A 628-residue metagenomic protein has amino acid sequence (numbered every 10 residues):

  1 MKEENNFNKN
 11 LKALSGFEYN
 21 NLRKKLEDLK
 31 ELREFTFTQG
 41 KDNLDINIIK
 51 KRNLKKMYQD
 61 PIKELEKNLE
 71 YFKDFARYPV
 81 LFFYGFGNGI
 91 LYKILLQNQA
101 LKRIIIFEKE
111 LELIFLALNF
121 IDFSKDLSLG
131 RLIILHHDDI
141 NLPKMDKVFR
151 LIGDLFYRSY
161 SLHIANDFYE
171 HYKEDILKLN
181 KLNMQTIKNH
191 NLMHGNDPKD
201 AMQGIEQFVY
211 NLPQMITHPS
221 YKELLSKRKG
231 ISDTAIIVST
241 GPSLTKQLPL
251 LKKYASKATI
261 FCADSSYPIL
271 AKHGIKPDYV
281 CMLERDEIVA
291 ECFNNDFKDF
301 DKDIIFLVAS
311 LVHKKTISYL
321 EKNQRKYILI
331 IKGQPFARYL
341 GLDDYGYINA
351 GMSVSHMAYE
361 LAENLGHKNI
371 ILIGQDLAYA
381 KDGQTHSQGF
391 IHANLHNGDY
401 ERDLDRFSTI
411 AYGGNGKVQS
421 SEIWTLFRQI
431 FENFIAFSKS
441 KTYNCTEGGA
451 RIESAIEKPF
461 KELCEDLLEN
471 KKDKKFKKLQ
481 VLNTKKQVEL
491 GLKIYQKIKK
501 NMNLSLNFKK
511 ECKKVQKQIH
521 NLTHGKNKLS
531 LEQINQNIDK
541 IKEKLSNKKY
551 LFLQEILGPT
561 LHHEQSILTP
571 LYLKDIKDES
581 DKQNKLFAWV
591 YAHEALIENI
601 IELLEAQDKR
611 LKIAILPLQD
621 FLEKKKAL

Functional and structural regions predicted by a protein language model:
M1-V80, N88-I94, A201-L225: Class I S-adenosylmethionine
V80-L135: SAM cofactor-binding core of SAM-dependent methyltransferases, primarily the Rossmann-like beta-alpha-beta module
E108, S266-Y267, G274-E284, A362-H386: Glycine-rich phosphate/pyrophosphate-binding loops and their adjacent beta-strand/loop elements at enzyme active sites
I114-D197, A271-M357, L361-L365, P570-L628: Acidic/Gly/His-enriched mid-domain segments of enzyme catalytic cores or analogous surface patches that mediate
F123-L127, L283-D286, N294-K302, S387-R406 (+1 more regions): Acidic, Ser/Thr-rich peripheral helices and adjacent loops at domain boundaries
K181-D233, L244: Aromatic- and Gly/Pro-rich donor/ligand-binding loops that form nucleotide- or phosphate-bearing donor binding pockets
Y400-G449: Polyanion-binding loop/helix "lid" in catalytic or ligand-binding cores
F437-L628: Long, compositionally biased charged/polar accessory segments in the mid-to-C-terminal portions of proteins
